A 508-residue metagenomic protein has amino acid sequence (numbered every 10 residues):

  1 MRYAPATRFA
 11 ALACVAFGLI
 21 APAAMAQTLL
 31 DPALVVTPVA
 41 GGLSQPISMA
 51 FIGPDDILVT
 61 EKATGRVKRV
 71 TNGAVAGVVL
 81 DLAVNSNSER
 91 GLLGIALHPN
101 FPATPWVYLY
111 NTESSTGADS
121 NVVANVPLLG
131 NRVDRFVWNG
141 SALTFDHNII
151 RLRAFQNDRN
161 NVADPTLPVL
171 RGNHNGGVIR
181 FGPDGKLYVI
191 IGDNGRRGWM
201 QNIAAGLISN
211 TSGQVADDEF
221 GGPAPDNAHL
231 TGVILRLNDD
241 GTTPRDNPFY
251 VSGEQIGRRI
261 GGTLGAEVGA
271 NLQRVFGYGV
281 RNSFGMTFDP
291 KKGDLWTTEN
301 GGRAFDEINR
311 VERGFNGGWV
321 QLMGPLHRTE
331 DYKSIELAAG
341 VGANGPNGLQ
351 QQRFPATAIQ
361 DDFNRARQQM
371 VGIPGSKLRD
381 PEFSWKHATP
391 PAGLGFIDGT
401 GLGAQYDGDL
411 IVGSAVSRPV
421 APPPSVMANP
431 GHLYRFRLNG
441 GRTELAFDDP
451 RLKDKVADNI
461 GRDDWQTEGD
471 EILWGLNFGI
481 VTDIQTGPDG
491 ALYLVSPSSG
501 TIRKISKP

Functional and structural regions predicted by a protein language model:
M1-A11: Bacterial N-terminal signal peptides that target proteins for export
A10-A21: Bacterial N-terminal signal peptides
P22-A26: Sec/Tat signal peptide C-region and signal peptidase I cleavage site
Q27-W199, I203-A204, G285-F288, G293-A304 (+3 more regions): Acidic, Gly/Ser/Thr-rich repeat motifs that build Ca2+-stabilized beta-propeller blades
L29, T64, R90-L92, E113-T116 (+3 more regions): Beta-propeller domain segments
V35, D164-T166, L272, G469-I472: Short, flexible loop segments at the rims of nucleotide/cofactor-binding pockets, characterized by
N477-F478, D483: Acidic- and glycine-rich mobile interface elements
